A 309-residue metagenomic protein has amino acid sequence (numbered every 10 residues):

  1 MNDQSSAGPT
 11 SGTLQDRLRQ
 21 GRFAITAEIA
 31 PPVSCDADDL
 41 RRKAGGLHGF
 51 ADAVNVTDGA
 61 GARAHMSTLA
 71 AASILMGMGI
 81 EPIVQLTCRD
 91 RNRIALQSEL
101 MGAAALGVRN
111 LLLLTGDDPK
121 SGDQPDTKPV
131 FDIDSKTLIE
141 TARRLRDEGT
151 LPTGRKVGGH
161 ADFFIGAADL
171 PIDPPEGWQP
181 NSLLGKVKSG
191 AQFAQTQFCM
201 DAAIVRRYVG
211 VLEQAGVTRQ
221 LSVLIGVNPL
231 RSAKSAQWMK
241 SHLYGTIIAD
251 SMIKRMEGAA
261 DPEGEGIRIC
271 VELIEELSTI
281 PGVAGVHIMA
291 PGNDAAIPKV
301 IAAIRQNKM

Functional and structural regions predicted by a protein language model:
M1-A30, S34-D38, R42, T150-D162: N-terminal amphipathic alpha-helix/helix-capping segment at the start of soluble metabolic enzymes
A7-G8, D36-D38, A62-I74, N92-S98 (+5 more regions): Active-site-adjacent beta->alpha loops and helix N-cap segments on the catalytic face of soluble alpha/beta enzymes
A24-D39, A60, P82-I94, F163-W178 (+1 more regions): Active-site mouth loops of central-metabolism enzymes
E28, V54, A103, K186 (+3 more regions): Conserved, mostly hydrophobic/aromatic
F50-D90: Active-site cofactor/substrate anionic-group-binding motifs, chiefly glycine- and Lys/Arg-rich phosphate-binding loops
V54-A64, L86-T87, L113, F193-D201 (+1 more regions): Catalytic beta/alpha-barrel core
C88-L106: Glycine-rich anion/phosphate-binding loops
P129-G158, A168-D173, A215-L273, I304-M309: Active-site pocket-lining/capping segments in soluble small-molecule metabolic enzymes
